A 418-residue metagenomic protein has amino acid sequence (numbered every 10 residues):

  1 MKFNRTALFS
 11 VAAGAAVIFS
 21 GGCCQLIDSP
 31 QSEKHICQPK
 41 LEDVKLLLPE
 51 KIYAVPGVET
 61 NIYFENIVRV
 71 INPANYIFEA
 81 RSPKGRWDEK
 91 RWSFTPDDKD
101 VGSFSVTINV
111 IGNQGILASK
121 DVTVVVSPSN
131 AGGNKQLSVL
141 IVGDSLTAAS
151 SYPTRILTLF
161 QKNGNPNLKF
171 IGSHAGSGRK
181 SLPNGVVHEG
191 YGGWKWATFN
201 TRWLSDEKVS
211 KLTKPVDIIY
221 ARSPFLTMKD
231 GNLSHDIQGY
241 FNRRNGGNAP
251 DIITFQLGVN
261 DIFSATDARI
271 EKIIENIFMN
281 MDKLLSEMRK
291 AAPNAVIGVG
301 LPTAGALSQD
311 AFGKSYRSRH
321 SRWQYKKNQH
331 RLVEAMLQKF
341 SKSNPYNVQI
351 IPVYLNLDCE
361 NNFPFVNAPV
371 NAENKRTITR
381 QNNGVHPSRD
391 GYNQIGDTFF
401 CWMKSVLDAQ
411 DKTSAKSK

Functional and structural regions predicted by a protein language model:
A15-E33: Bacterial Sec-dependent signal peptides at the C-terminal "C-region" and cleavage site
P30-G133: Beta-strand-enriched, solvent-exposed domains that form extended recognition/catalytic surfaces
P30-S32, V126-A148, I156, N165 (+2 more regions): Low-complexity, Pro/Ser/Thr- and charge-rich linker/hinge segments at domain boundaries
K135-S138, N163-K169, N248-T254, A291-G298 (+1 more regions): Loop/turn elements at helix/coil->beta-strand transitions in domains of secreted/extracellular proteins
V142-L146, I171-G176, F255-N260, M288 (+3 more regions): Active-site-proximal beta-strand/loop segments in catalytic clefts of secreted hydrolases
A148-E271: Conserved SGNH/GDSL esterase-like catalytic core that processes O-acyl groups on lipids and polysaccharides
F278, G305-L355, V385, R389-G396: Substrate-gating cap/lid alpha-helix
N371-K418: Histidine-centered active-site loop/cap adjacent to the catalytic His in serine esterases/O-acetyl transfer systems
